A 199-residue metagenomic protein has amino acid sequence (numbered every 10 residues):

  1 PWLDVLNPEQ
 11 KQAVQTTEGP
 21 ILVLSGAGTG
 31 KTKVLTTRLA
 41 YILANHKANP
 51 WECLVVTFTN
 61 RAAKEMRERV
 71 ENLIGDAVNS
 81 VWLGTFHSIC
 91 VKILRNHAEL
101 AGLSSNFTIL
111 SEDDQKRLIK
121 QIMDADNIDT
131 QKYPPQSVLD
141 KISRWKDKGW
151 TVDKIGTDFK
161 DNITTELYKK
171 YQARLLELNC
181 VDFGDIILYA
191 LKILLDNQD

Functional and structural regions predicted by a protein language model:
P1, E18-P20, T29, A40-Q198: A basic/glycine-biased coupling hinge at the interface between accessory DNA-binding modules
D4-Q15: Pre-Walker A adenine-sensing motif
S25-A27: The conserved Walker
V34-L35: Hydrophobic positions on the alpha1 helix immediately C-terminal to the Walker A/P-loop
